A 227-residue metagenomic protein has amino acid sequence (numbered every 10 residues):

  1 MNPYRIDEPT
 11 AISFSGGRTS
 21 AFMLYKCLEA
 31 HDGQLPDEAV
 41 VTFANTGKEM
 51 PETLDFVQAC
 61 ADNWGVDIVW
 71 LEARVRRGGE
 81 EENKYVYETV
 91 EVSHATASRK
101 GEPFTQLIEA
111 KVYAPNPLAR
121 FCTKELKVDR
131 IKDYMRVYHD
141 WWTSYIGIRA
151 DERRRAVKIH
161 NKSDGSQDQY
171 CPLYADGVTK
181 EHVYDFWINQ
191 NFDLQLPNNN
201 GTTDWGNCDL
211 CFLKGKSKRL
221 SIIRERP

Functional and structural regions predicted by a protein language model:
M1-P227: Nucleotide-activated chemistry modules centered on ATP-dependent adenylation/adenylyltransferase
